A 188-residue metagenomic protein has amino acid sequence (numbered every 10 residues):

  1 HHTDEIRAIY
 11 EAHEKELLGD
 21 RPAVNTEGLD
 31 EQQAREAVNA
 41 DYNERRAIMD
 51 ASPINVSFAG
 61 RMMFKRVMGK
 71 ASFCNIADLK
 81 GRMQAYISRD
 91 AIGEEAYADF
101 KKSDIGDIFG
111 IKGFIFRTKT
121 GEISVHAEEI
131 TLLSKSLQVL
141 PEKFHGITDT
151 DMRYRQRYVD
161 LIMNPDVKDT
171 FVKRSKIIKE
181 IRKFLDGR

Functional and structural regions predicted by a protein language model:
H1-R188: Class II aminoacyl-tRNA synthetase catalytic cores and aaRS-like
